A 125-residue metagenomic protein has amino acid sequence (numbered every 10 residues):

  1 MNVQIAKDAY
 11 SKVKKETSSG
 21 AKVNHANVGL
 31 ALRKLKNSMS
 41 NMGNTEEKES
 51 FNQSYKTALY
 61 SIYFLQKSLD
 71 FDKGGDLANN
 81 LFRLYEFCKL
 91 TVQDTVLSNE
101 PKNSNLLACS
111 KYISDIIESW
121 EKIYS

Functional and structural regions predicted by a protein language model:
M1-Y60, K67-L69, D76-D94, N99-S125: N-terminal intrinsically disordered, cationic/polar leader segments that include organellar targeting peptides
